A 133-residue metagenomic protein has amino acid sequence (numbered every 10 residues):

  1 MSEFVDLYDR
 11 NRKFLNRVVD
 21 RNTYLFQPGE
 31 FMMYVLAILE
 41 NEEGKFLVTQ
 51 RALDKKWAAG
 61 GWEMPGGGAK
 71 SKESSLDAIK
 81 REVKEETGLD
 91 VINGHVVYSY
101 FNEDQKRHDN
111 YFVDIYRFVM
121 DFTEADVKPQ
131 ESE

Functional and structural regions predicted by a protein language model:
M1-L36, E42: Acidic, metal-coordinating catalytic segment for phosphate/diphosphate chemistry, firing primarily on the Nudix
L7, L39, V48, R117-M120: Conserved hydrophobic "DFG−1" position in protein kinase catalytic cores
N11, A52, Y116: Anionic group-transfer/hydrolysis microenvironments
G29-F31, G61, H108-F112: A generic structural micro-feature
Y34-G66: A glycine-rich, hydrophobic loop/mini-helix early in the fold
A69-E133: Unchanged
